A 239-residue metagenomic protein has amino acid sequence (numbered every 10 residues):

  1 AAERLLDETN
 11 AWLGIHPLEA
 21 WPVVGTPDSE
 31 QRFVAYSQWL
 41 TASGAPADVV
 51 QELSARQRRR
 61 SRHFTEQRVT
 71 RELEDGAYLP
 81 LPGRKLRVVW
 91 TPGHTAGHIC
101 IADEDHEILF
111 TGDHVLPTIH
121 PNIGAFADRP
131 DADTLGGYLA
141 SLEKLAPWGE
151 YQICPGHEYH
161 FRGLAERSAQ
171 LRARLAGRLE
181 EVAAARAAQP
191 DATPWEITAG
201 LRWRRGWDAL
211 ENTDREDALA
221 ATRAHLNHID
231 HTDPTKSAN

Functional and structural regions predicted by a protein language model:
A1-P80, A169: Active-site HxH/HxHxD metal-binding segment of metal-dependent hydrolases
W21, T118, R162, L201 (+1 more regions): Feature marks short, surface-exposed loop/turn motifs that line or immediately flank catalytic pockets and channel
E30-V34, S168-V182, R204-L210: C-terminal helical/coil "lid" or tail adjacent to the Rossmann-like core of SAM-dependent
E52, R58-R68, Y78, K85-L179: Metallo-beta-lactamase
E181-N239: C-terminal regulatory/interaction regions
